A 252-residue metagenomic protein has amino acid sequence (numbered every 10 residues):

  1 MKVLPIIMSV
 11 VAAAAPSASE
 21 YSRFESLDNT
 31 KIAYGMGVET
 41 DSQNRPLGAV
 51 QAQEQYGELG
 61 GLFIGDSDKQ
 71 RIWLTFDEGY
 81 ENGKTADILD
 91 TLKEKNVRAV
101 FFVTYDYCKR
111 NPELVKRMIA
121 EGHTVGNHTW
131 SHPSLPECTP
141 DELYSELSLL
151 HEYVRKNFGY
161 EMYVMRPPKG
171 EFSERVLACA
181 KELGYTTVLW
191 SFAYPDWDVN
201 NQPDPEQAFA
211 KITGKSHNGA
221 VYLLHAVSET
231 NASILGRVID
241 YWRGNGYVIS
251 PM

Functional and structural regions predicted by a protein language model:
M1-I72, D90-A99, N218-M252: Terminal accessory/targeting
G37-S134, C138, E142-L143, H151-Y153 (+2 more regions): Active-site beta->alpha N-cap acidic-glycine motif
Q51, K84-D87, P133-Y160, E171-N218 (+1 more regions): Alpha-helical scaffold elements lining the catalytic groove of polysaccharide deacetylases
D77, L92, V125-H128, M165-P168 (+3 more regions): Divalent metal-coordination and catalytic microenvironments
G79, T104-D106, W130, P168-G170 (+2 more regions): Active-site beta-loop-alpha junctions enriched in small/polar residues
